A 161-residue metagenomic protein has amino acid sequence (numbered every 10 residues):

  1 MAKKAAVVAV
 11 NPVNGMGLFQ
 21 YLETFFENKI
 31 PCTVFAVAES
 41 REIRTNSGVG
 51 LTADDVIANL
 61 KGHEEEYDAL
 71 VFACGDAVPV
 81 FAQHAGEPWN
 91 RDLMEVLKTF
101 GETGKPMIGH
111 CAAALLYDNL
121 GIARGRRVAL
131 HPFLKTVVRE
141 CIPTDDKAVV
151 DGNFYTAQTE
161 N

Functional and structural regions predicted by a protein language model:
A2-A36, D54-I108, A112-N161: Active-site-adjacent pocket-lining segments in enzyme domains
V34-R44: NAD(P)-binding Rossmann-fold cofactor-contacting core
R44-T45, L130: Acidic surface patches and DE-rich sequence motifs
N46-T52: Charged, often glycine-rich, active-site loop that binds/positions anionic groups
